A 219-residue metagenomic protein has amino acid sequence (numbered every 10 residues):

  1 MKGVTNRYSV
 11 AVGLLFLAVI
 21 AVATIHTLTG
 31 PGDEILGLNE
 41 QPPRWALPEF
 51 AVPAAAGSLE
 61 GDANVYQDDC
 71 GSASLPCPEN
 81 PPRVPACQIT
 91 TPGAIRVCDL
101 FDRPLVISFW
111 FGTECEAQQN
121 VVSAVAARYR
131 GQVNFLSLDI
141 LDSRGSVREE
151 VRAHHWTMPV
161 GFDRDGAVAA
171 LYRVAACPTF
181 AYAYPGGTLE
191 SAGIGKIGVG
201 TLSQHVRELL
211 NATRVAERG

Functional and structural regions predicted by a protein language model:
M1-R7: Short, Lys/Arg-rich N-terminal segment immediately upstream of the first membrane anchor
V10-H26: Hydrophobic membrane-insertion alpha-helices, especially the h-region of bacterial N-terminal signal peptides
L28-W45: Ser/Thr/Pro/Gly-rich low-complexity linker/stalk segments immediately outside membranes or between
L47, A51-V52, F162: Post-signal/leader-peptide non-cytosolic segments of secretory proteins
A51-L105: A short beta-strand-turn-helix
A55, I140, V174: Hydrophobic pocket-lining residues within nucleotide cofactor-binding pockets
D99-H154, R164-L171, Q204, E208: Structural microenvironment flanking redox-active thiols in thiol-disulfide oxidoreductases
D102, E149-T157, R164-E217: Thiol/disulfide oxidoreductase modules built on the thioredoxin-like
